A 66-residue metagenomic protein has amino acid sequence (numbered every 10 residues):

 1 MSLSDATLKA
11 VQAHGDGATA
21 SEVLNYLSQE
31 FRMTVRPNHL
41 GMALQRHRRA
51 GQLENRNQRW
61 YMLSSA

Functional and structural regions predicted by a protein language model:
M1-A18, N38-H39, L44-N57: Positively charged, polyanion-binding regions of nucleic-acid-associated proteins
G17-L27: Short acidic, hydrophobic short linear motifs in intrinsically disordered regions
L24, L40-G41, W60-Y61: Residue-level "edge-of-site" marker
N25-V35: Short helix-coil junctions and helix-kink-helix linkers
L27, L44, L63-S64: Short secondary-structure capping/turn micro-motifs that flank functional sites
Q58-A66: Short, cationic-aromatic polyanion-contact patches
